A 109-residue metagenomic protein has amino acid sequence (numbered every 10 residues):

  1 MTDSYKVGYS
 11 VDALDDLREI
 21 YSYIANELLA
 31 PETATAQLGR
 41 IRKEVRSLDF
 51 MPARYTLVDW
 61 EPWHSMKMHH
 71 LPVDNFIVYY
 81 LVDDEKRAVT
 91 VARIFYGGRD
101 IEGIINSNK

Functional and structural regions predicted by a protein language model:
M1-S65: Basic, Lys/Arg-enriched alpha-helical interface segments
V7, V11, Y23, L57 (+3 more regions): Intrinsically disordered, low-complexity regions enriched in small/polar residues
L28, V73-I77, L81-K109: Enriched for short, Lys/Arg-rich terminal
R40-R42, R54, H69, R93 (+1 more regions): Basic side chains
M51-E85: Basic/aromatic recognition patch in beta-strand/loop cores that engages polyanionic ligands
